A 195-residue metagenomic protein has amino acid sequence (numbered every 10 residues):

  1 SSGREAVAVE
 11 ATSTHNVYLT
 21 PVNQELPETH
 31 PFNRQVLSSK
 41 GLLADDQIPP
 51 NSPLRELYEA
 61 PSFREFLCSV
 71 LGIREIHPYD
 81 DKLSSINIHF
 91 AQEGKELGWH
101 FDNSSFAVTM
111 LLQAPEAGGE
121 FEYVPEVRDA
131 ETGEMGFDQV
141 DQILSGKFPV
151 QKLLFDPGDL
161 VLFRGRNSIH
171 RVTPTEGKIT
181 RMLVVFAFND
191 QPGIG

Functional and structural regions predicted by a protein language model:
S1-S62, F66: Non-heme Fe(II)-dependent double-stranded beta-helix
G3, L71-E75, P192: A generic secondary-structure signal for well-formed alpha-helical elements
P50, R55, R64-L160: Catalytic core of non-heme Fe(II) oxygenases with the double-stranded beta-helix
L97, I169-E176: Short beta-strand His + acidic residue motifs that chelate non-heme Fe in jelly-roll/DSBH and cupin folds
A107-M110, L162, K178-G193: A short hydrophobic beta-strand segment most commonly corresponding to one strand of the jelly-roll/cupin
E131-T132, H170-V172, P192-G195: Short active-site-adjacent structural elements
L154-D156, E176-T180: A structural signal for short secondary-structure junctions
G165-R166: Conserved "cap/hinge" positions at secondary-structure junctions
